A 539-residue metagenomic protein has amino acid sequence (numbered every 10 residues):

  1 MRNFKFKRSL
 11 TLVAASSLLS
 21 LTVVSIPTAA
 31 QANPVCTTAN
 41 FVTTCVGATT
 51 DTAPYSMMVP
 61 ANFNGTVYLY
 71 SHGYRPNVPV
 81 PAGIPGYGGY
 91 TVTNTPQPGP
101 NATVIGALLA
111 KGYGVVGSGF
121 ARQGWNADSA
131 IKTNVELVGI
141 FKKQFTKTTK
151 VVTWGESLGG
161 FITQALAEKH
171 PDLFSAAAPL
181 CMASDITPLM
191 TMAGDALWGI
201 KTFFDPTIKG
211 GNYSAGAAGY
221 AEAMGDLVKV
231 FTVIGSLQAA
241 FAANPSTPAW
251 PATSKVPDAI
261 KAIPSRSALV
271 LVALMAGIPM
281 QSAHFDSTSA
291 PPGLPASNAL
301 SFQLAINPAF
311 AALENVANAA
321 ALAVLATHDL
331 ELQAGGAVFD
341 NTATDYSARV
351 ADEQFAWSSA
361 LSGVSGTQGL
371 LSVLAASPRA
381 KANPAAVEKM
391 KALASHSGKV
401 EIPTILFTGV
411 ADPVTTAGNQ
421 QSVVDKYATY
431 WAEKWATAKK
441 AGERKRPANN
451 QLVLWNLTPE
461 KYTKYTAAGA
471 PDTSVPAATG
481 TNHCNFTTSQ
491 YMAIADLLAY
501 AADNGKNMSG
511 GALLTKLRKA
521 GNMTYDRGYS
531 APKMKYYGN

Functional and structural regions predicted by a protein language model:
M1, Q31-A32: Initiator methionine at the very start of the polypeptide chain
M1-R2, L21, I402: A general, composition-driven signal for non-globular sequence regions
R2-A14: Bacterial N-terminal signal peptides that target proteins for export
K7, A30-Q31: Targeting/processing segments of secretory and organellar proteins
L12, S16-L19, L393, T408: Preference for short coil/turn "hinge" residues that link or interrupt alpha-helices
L19-A29: C-terminal segment of classical bacterial N-terminal signal peptides
N33-T153, F161-N539: C-terminal His-loop and adjacent cap/lid subdomain of alpha/beta-hydrolase
